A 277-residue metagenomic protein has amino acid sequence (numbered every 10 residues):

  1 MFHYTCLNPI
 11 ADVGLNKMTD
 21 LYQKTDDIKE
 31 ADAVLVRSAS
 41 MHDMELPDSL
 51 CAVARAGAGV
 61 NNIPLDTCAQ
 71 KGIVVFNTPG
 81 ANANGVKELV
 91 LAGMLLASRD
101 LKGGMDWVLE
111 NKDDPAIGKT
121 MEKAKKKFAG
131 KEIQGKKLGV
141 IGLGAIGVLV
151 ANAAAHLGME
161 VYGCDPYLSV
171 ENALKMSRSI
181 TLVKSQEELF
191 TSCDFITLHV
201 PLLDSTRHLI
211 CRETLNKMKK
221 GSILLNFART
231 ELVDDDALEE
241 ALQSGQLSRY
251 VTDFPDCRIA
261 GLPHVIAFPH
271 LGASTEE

Functional and structural regions predicted by a protein language model:
M1-T78, C211: An N-terminal-biased, well-structured beta-alpha scaffold segment characteristic of Rossmann-like dinucleotide-binding
H3, K137, M159-E160: Residues at the starts of beta-strands that form the adenosine-phosphate
A39-E45, P166-R258: Rossmann-like adenosine-cofactor binding region
A69, F76, G80-L89, G103-V108 (+3 more regions): C-terminal helix-to-coil terminal segments
P79-K137: Phosphate-binding beta-alpha-beta segment of Rossmann-like dinucleotide-binding domains, i.e., the NAD(P)
L143-G144: Glycine-rich Rossmann-fold phosphate-binding loop(s) that bind the pyrophosphate of adenine dinucleotide cofactors
G147-V148: N-terminal Rossmann-fold NAD(P) dinucleotide-binding loop
A153-A154, M218: Aromatic pocket-lining residues of Rossmann-like dinucleotide-binding sites
